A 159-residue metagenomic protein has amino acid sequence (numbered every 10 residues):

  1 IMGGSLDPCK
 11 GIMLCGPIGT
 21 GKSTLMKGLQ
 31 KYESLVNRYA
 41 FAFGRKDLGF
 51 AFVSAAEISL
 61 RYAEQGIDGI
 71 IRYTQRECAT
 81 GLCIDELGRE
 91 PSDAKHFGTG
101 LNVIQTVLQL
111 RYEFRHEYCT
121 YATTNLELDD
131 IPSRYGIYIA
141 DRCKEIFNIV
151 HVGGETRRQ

Functional and structural regions predicted by a protein language model:
M2-C9: Phosphate-binding P-loop
C9, E77-A79, R115-Y118: A general structural motif
L14: Hydrophobic anchor at the beta1->P-loop junction of P-loop NTPases
G19-L25: Conserved glycine(s) of the Walker
M26-Q30: Motif I (Walker A/P-loop) of helicase-class P-loop NTPases
K31-L48: Post-Walker A helix-loop "phosphate-sensing" segment adjacent to the P-loop in P-loop NTPases
R45-Y112: Conserved nucleotide-sensing/catalytic segment adjacent to the nucleotide-binding pocket in NTP-handling enzymes
R89-Q159: Replace "adjacent to P-loop NTPase cores in ATP/GTP-dependent enzymes" with "adjacent to NTP-binding cores
